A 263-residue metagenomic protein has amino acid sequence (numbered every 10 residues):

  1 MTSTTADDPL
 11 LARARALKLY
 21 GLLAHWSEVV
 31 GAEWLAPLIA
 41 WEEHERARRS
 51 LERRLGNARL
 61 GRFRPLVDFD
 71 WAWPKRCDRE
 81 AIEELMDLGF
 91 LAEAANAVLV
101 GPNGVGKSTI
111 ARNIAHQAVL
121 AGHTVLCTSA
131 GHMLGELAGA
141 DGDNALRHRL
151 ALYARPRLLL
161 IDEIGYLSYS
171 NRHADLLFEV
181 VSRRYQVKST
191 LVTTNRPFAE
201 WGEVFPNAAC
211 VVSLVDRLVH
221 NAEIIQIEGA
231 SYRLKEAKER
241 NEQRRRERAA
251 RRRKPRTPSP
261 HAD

Functional and structural regions predicted by a protein language model:
T5-L10: Extended, charged alpha-helical coiled-coil/arm scaffolds that mediate oligomerization and mechanical coupling in large
L11-R62: Interdomain "pre-motor" coupling segment immediately N-terminal to P-loop NTPase/helicase cores
R64-M86: N-terminal pre-Walker A segment at the start of P-loop NTPase domains
F69, A111, S129: Conserved hydrophobic/aromatic pocket- or pore-lining residues that grip, position, or stack substrates in active sites
M86-A94: Phosphate-binding P-loop
A94-I110: Walker A/P-loop nucleotide-binding motif
N113, Q117: Active-site signature of alpha/beta-hydrolase-fold catalytic machinery across serine- and Asp/Cys-nucleophile hydrolases
H123-T124, T128, H132-L158, I164-D263: Replace "adjacent to P-loop NTPase cores in ATP/GTP-dependent enzymes" with "adjacent to NTP-binding cores
